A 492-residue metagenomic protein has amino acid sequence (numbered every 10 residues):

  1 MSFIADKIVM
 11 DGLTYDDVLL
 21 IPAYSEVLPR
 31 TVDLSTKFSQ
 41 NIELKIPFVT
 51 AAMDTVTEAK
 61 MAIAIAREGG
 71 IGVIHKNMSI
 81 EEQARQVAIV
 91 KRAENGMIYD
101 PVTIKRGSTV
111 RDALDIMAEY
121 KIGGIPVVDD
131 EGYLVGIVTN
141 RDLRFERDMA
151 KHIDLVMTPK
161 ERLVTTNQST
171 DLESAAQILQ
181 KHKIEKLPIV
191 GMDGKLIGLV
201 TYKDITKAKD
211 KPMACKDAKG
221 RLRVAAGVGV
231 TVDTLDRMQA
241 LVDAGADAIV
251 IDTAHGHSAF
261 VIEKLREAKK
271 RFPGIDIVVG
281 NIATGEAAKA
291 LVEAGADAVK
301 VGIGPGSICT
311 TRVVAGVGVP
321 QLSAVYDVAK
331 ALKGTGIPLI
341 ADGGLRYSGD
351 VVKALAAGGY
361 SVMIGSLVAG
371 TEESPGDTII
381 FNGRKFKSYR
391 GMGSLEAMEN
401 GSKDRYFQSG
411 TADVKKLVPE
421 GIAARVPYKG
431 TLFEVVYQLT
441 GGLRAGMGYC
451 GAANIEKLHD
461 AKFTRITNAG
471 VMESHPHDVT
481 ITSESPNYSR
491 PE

Functional and structural regions predicted by a protein language model:
M1-Y24, I104-K105, N167, S174-Q177 (+4 more regions): Alpha/beta catalytic cores of nucleotide-metabolism and tRNA/nucleoside-modifying enzymes
R30, S79-A88, E146-A150, D171 (+6 more regions): Active-site-adjacent beta->alpha loops and helix N-cap segments on the catalytic face of soluble alpha/beta enzymes
R30-L44, A51-M53, E82-Y120, V127-D129 (+5 more regions): Bateman/CBS regulatory modules and CBS-like beta-alpha motifs in cytosolic regions of diverse proteins
E43-T50, G96-P101, D217-G227, A268-A283 (+2 more regions): Short beta-strand/loop segments at the ligand-binding rim of alpha/beta enzyme cores
K60-I63, D236-A244, A283-V301, A341 (+1 more regions): Catalytic cores of alpha/beta
R67-E82, A246-S258, D297-A315, L345-I379: Glycine-rich phosphate-binding active-site loops on the catalytic face of alpha/beta enzymes
V73-N77, T103-I104, G124-P126, T165-T166 (+6 more regions): Catalytic beta/alpha-barrel core
I74-S79, I122, P126, Y133-M149 (+4 more regions): Short beta->alpha transition motifs characteristic of CBS
